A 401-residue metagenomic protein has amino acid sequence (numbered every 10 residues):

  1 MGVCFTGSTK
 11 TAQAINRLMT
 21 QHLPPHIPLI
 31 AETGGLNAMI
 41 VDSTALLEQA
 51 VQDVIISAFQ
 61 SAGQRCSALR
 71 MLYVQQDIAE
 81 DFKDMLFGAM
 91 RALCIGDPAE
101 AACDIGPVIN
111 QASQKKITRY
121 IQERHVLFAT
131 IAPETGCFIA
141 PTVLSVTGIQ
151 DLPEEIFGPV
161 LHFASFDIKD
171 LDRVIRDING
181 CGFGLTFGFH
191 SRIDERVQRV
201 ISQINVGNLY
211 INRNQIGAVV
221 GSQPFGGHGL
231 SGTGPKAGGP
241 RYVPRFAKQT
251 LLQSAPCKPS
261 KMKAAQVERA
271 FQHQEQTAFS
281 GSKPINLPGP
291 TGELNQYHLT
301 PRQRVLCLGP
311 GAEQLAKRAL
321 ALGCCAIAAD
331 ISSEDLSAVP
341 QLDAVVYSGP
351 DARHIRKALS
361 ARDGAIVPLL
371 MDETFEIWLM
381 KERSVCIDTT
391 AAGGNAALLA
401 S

Functional and structural regions predicted by a protein language model:
G2, T9-I149, K169-D172, I211 (+5 more regions): ALDH superfamily catalytic-core signature
L36-I40, C103, L161-F163, F225-T233: Short beta-alpha connecting loops at secondary-structure transitions that line or flank enzyme active sites
S43, A164-I168, H190: A structural signal for short, well-ordered beta-strand elements
Q52, F59-Q60, I175-I178, E195-N205 (+2 more regions): Catalytic cores of nucleotide-enabled group-transfer and carboxylate-activating enzymes in metabolic and assembly-line
Q75, P159, I193: Short, conserved phosphate/pyrophosphate- and ester-handling motifs at nucleotide-, phospho-/glycolipid
G96, L299-R304: Phosphate-coordination loops involved in phosphoryl transfer and adenosine-cofactor binding
V126-A129, F183-H190, V206-R213: Bilobed periplasmic-binding protein-like "clamshell/Venus-flytrap" ligand-binding domains
G136-A140, E154-L161, C181-T186: Conserved glycine-rich beta-strand-loop-beta hairpin in the small C-terminal domain of fold type I
